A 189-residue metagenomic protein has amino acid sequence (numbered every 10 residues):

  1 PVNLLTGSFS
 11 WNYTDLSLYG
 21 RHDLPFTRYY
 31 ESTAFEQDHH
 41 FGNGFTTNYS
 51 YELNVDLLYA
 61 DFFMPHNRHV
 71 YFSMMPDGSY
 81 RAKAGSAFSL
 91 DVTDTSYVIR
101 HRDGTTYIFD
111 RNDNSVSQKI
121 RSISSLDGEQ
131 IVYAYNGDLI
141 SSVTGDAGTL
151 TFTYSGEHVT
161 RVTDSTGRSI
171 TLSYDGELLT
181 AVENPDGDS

Functional and structural regions predicted by a protein language model:
P1, Y19-R21, I140: Compositionally biased, low-complexity segments of secreted and virulence-associated proteins that act as
P1-W11: Boundary/junction segments of secreted and surface-exposed precursor proteins
L4, F26, S32-A34, N43-F45 (+2 more regions): Extended charged/polar low-complexity repeat regions
F9-Y19: Short aromatic-glycine motifs in intrinsically disordered, low-complexity regions
S17-Y29: Predominantly extracellular/luminal regions of secreted and cell-surface proteins, especially disulfide-bonded
S50-E52: A secondary-structure micro-motif
